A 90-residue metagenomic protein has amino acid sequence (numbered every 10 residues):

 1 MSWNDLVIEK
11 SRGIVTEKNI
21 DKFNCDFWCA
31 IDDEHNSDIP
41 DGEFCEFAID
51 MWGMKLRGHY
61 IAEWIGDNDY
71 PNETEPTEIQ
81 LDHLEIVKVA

Functional and structural regions predicted by a protein language model:
M1-L6, R12-E17, H83-A90: Short intrinsically disordered terminal tails
L6, K10, I14, F23-D26 (+1 more regions): Charge-rich, solvent-exposed alpha-helical interaction surfaces
I20-H83: Acidic, low-complexity, intrinsically disordered interaction modules
